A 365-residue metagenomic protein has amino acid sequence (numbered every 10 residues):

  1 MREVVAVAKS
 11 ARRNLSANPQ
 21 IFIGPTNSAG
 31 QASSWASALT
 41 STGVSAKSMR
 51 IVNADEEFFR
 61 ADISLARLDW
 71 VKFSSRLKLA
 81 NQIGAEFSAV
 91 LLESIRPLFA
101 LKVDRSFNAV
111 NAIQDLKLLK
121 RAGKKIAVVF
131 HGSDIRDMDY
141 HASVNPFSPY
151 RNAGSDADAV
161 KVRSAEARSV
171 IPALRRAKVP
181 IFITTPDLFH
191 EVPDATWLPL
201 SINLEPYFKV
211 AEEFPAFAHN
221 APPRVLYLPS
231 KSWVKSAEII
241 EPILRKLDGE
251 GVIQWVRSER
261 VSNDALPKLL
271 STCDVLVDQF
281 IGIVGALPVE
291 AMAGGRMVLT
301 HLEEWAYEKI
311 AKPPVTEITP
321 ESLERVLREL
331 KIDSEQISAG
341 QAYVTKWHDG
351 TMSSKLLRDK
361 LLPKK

Functional and structural regions predicted by a protein language model:
M1-E57, A61-D62, A122-G123: N-terminal subdomain of nucleotide-sugar transferases
I21, A195-P199, N203-K235: Conserved donor-binding/catalytic core segment of Leloir-type glycosyltransferases
G30-S34, S232-R245: A conserved mid-protein helix/loop that constitutes part of the nucleotide-sugar donor-binding site
A89-L91, A109-A112, K117-S155: Active-site proximal beta-strand in glycosyltransferases
D137-D139, D158-W197, P242: A short, active-site helix/loop in glycosyltransferases that binds the activated sugar's phosphate group
M297-H301: Short hydrophobic beta-strand element within catalytic cores of glycosyltransferases and related nucleotide-activated
Y307-R328: Change "using UDP/GDP/dTDP sugars" to "using nucleotide sugars
K331-L362: A charged, aromatic-enriched C-terminal amphipathic alpha-helix characteristic of glycosyltransferases across folds
